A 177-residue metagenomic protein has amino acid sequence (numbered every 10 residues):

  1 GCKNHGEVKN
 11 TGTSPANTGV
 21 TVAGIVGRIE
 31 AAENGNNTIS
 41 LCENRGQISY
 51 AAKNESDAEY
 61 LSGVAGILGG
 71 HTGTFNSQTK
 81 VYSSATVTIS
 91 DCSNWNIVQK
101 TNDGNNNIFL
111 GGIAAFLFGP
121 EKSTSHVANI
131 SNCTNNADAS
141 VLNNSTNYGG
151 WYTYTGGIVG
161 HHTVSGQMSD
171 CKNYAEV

Functional and structural regions predicted by a protein language model:
G1-V177: Surface-exposed loop/turn motifs in large extracellular/passenger domains
